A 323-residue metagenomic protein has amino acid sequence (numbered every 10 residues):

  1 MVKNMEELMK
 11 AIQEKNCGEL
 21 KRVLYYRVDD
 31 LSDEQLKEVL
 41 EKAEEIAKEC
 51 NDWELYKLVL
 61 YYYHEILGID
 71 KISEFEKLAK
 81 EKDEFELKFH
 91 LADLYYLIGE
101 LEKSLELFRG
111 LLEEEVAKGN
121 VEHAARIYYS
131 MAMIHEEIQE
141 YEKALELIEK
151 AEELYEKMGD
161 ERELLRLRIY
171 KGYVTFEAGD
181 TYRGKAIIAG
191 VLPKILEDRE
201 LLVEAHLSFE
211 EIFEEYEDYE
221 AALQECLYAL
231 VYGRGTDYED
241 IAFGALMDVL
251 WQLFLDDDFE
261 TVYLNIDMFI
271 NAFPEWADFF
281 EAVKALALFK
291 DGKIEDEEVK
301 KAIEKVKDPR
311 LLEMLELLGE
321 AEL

Functional and structural regions predicted by a protein language model:
E7, V23, R27, A43 (+10 more regions): Structural register within alpha-helical repeat arrays
K10, Y26, I46, Y62 (+9 more regions): Residue-level signature for tetratricopeptide repeat
G18, C50, E54, K82 (+7 more regions): Residue signature of alpha-solenoid helical repeat architecture, marking inter-repeat boundaries and helix-start
E44-E45, E76-K80, R109-V116, E149-G159 (+4 more regions): Amphipathic alpha-helical segments of tetratricopeptide repeats
L58, E86, R126, R166 (+4 more regions): Residue register of alpha-helical TPR repeats
K88-Y95, L107, A124-H135, L147 (+6 more regions): TPR/Sel1-like alpha-solenoid repeat signature
